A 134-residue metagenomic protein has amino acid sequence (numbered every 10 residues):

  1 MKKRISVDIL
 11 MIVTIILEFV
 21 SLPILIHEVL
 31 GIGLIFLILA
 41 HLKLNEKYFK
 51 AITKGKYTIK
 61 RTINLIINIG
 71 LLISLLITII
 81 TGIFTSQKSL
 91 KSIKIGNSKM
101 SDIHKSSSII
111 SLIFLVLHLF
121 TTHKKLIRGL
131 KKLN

Functional and structural regions predicted by a protein language model:
M1-N134: Membrane-embedded alpha-helical bundles that constitute the cytochrome b-like, heme-associated redox core of multi-pass
